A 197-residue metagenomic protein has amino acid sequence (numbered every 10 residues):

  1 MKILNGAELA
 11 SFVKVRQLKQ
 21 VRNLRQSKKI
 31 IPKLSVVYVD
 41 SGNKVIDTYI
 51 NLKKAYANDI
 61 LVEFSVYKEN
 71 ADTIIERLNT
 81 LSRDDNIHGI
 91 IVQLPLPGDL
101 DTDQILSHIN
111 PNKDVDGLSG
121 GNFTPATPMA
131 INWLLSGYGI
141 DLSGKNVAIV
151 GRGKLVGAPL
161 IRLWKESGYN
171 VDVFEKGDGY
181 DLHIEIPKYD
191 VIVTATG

Functional and structural regions predicted by a protein language model:
M1-K28: Positively charged, low-complexity intrinsically disordered leader regions
I3, S82, G89-L142, L182-H183 (+1 more regions): Anion-binding alpha/beta catalytic cores of soluble intermediary-metabolism enzymes, centered on
V21-P32, T80-D85, G139-L142: Glycine-rich phosphate/diphosphate-binding loops that line cofactor/substrate pockets in enzymes
I31-S41: Short beta-strand segments enriched in small/hydrophobic residues
Y38, I91-P95, V150: Short beta-strand segments
Y38, V66-N70, E175: Residue-level recognition of beta-strand->loop/alpha-helix junctions
V39-A55, P125-G197: Glycine-rich phosphate/diphosphate-binding loop of Rossmann-like nucleotide-binding domains
V45-D84: Active-site cofactor/substrate anionic-group-binding motifs, chiefly glycine- and Lys/Arg-rich phosphate-binding loops
